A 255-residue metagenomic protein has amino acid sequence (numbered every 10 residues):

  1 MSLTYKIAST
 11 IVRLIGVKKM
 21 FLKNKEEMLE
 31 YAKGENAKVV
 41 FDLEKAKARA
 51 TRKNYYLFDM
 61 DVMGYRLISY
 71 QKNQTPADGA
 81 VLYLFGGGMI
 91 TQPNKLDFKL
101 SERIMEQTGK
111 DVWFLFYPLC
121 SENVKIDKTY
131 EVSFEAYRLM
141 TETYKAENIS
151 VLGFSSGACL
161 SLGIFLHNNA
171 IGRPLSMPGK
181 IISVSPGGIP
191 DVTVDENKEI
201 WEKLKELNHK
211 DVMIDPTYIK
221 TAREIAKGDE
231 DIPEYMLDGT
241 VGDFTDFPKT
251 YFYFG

Functional and structural regions predicted by a protein language model:
M1-N73, T217-K220: A glycine/proline-hinged amphipathic helix-loop "lid/cap" segment that gates access to hydrophobic ligand pockets
I7, L57-D59, M63-I68, K72-G255: Alpha/beta-hydrolase superfamily serine-hydrolase fold, recognizing
